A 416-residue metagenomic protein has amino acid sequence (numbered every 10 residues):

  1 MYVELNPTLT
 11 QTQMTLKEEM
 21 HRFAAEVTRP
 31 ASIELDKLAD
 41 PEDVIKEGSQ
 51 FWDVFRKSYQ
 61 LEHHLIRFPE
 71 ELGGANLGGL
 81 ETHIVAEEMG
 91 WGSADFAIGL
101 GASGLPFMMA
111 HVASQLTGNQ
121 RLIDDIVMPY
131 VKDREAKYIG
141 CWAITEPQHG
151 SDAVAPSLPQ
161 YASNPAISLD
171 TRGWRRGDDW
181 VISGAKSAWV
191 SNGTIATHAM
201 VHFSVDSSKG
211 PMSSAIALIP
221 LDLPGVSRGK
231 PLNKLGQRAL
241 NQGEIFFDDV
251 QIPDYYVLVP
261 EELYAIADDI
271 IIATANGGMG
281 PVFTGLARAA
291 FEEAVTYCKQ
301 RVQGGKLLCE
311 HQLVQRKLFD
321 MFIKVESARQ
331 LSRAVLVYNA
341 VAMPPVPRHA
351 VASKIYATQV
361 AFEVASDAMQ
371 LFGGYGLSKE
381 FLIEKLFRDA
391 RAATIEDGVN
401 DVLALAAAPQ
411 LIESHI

Functional and structural regions predicted by a protein language model:
M1-G101, L122-K132, L411-I416: Amphipathic, small/basic residue-rich leader segments at the start of a protein or domain
Y2-L5, V85, F372-I416: Glycine-rich phosphate/cofactor-binding loops in nucleotide/flavin-utilizing enzymes
L5-L16, S227-E326, A393, H415: Glycine-rich beta->alpha junctions and the first turn(s) of the following alpha-helix
R29-V44, V295, K299-K306, F322-Y356 (+1 more regions): C-terminal helix-coil-helix/basic helical segment that borders enzyme active sites and/or dimer interfaces and provides
I98-I123, A153: N-terminal glycine-rich flavin-associated loop
Y138-W174: A gly/ser-rich beta-alpha-beta helix-loop segment of oxidoreductase catalytic cores
S183-S227: A short core secondary-structure module
S187-G193, T274-M279, A392-V399: Glycine-rich phosphate/pyrophosphate-binding beta-alpha loops
